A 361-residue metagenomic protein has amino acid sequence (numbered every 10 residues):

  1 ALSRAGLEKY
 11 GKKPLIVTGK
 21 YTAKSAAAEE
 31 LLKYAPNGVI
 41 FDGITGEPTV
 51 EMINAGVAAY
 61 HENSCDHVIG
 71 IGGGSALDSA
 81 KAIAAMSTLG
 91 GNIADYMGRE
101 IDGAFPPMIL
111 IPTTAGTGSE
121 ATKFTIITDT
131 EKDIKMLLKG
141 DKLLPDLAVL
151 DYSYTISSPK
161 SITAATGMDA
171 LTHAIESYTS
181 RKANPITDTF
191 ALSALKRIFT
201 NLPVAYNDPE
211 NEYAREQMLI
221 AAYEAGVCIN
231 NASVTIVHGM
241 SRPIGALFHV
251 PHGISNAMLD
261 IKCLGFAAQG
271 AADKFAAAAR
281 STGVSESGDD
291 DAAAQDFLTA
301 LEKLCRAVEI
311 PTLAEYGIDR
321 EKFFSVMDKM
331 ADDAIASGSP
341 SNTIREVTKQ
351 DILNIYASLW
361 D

Functional and structural regions predicted by a protein language model:
A1-H67, L313: ATP/NTP phosphate-donor binding region
K13-L15, G38-V39, D66-I69, P106-I109 (+6 more regions): Structural motif
C65-K81, T113-S119, L247-V250: Glycine/serine-rich anion-binding loops at beta->alpha junctions that coordinate negatively charged ligand groups
D78-G90: DPxDG-like acidic metal-binding loop motif
T88-A183, A276-A277: A glycine/threonine-rich phosphate-anchoring loop and its flanking beta-alpha core in nucleotide/phosphate-binding
S177-K303: Active-site segments that bind and position negatively charged phosphate/pyrophosphate groups
F275, S285-D361: C-terminal charged capping/lid subdomain of soluble metabolic enzymes
